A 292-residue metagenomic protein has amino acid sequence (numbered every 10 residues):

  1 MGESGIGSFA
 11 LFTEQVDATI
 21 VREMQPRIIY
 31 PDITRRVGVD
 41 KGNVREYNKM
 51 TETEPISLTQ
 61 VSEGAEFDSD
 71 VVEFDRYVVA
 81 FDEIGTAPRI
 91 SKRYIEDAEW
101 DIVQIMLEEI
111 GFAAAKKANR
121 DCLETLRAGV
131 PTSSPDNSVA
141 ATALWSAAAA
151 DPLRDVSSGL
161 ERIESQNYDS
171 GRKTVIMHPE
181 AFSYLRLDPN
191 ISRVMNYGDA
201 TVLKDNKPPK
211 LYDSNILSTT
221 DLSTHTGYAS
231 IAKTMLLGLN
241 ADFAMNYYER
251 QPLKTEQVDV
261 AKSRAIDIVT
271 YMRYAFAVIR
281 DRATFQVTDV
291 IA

Functional and structural regions predicted by a protein language model:
M1-E23, Q286-A292: Short, intrinsically disordered N-terminal pre-domain segments
G2-S4, K41, M50, D75 (+1 more regions): Sequence/fold signature of self-assembling virion shell proteins
E14-I84: Assembly/oligomerization interface modules of large self-assembling protein complexes
Q15-D32, G159, M235-L236, A241-L253: Short, Φ-rich (hydrophobic/aromatic) sequence segments
P55, E96, S183, F276-V278: Residue-level signal for secondary-structure boundary sites
V72-S133, Y168, V175, Q257-F276: Long, contiguous amphipathic alpha-helices that act as assembly "spine/axial" helices in icosahedral shell and virion
A128, E180-Y184, L222-T224: Short, catalytically relevant binding-site loops at active-site mouths
T132-L203: Extended, solvent-exposed, turn-rich assembly/linker loops in the middle of proteins
